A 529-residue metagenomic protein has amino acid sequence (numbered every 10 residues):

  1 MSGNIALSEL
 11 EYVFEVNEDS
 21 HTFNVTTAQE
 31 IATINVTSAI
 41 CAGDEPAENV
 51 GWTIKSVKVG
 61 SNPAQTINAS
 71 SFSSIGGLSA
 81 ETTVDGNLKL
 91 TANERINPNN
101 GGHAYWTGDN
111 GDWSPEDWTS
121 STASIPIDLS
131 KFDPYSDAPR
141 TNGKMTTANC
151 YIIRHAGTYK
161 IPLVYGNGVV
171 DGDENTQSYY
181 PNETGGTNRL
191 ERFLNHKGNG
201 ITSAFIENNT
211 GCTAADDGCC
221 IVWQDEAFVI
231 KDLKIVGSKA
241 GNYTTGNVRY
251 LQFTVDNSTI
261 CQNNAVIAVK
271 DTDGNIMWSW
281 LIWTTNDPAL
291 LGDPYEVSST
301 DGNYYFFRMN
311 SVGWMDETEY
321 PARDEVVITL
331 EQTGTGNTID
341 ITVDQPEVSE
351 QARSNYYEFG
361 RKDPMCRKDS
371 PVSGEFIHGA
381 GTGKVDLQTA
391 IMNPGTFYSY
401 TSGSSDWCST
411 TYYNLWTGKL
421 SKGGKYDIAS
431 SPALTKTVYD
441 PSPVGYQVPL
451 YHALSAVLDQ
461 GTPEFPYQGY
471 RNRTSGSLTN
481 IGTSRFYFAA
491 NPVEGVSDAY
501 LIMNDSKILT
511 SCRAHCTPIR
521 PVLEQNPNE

Functional and structural regions predicted by a protein language model:
M1, C261-T272: A short beta-strand micro-motif common to beta-rich folds, especially ectodomain repeats
A6-I235, P294-G334: Solvent-exposed, low-complexity, repeat-rich "mucin-like" stalks and linkers
E30-T33, S258-V266: Short, solvent-exposed loop/turn segments enriched in Ser/Thr/Gly
T158, V164-T244, D344-P432: Long, low-complexity, polar/charged, intrinsically disordered or flexibly structured peripheral segments
G246-Q262: Extracellular/luminal low-complexity segments enriched in Ser/Thr/Pro
N257, D271-D273, Q525: Surface-exposed loop/turn motifs at beta-strand-loop junctions within extracellular Ig-like and Fibronectin type III
L281-L290: Short beta-strand edge segments in extracellular beta-sheet folds
T396-E529: C-terminal, surface-exposed recognition/capping segments
